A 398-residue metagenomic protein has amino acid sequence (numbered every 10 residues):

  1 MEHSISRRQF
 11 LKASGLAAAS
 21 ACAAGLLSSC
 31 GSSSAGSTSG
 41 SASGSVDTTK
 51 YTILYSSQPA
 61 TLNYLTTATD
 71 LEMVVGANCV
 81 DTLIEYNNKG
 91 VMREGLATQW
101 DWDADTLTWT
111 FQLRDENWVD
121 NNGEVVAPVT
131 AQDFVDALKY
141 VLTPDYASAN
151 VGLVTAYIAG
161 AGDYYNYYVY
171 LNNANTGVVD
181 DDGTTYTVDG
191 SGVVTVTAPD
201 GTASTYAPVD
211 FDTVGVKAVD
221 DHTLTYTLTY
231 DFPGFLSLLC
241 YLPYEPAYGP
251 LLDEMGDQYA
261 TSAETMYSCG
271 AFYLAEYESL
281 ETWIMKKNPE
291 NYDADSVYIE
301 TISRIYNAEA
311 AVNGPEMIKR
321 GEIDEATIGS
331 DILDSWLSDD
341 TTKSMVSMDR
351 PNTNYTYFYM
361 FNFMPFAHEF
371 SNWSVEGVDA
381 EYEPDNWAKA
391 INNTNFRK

Functional and structural regions predicted by a protein language model:
E2-Q9, G31, N88, R114-Y146 (+2 more regions): Extracytoplasmic/periplasmic ligand-capture domains
L11-S29: N-terminal export signals
C30-S41: Bacterial lipoprotein signal-peptidase II cleavage site
D47-S57, T108-F111, F134, L224-T225 (+3 more regions): Short, well-ordered beta-strand elements
L54-A104, Y267: N-terminal lobe/hinge region of extracytoplasmic solute-binding protein
Y55-Q58, D231-F232, T327-D334: Beta->alpha turn/N-cap motifs
S148-T213, F366-N392: Surface-exposed intrinsically disordered loops and tails
D181-T213, D221-H222, T227-S303, A311: Gly/Pro-rich hinge or "lid" segments in bacterial periplasmic/extracellular proteins
